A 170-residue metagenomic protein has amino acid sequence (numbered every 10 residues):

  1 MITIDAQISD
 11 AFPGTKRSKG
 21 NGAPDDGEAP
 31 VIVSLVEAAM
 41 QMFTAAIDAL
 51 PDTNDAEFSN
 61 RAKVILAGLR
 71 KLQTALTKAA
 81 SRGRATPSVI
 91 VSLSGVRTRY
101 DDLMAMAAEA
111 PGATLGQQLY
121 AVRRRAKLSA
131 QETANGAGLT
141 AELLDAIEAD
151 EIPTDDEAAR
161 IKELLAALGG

Functional and structural regions predicted by a protein language model:
M1-P111: N-terminal flexible/basic segments that precede or flank functional cores
G116-R125: Short, amphipathic alpha-helical "recognition" segments used to contact nucleic acids or chromatin
L119, A130, A158: Helix-turn-helix DNA-binding elements, focusing on the entry/boundary residues of the two helices that contact DNA
L128, L139, G170: Short glycine/serine/threonine/alanine-rich loop segments
S129-N135: Short alpha-helical "recognition helix" segments of helix-turn-helix
G138-T154: Recognition helix of helix-turn-helix/homeodomain-like DNA-binding domains that insert into the DNA major groove
D155-G170: DNA major-groove recognition helix of helix-turn-helix/homeodomain DNA-binding modules
